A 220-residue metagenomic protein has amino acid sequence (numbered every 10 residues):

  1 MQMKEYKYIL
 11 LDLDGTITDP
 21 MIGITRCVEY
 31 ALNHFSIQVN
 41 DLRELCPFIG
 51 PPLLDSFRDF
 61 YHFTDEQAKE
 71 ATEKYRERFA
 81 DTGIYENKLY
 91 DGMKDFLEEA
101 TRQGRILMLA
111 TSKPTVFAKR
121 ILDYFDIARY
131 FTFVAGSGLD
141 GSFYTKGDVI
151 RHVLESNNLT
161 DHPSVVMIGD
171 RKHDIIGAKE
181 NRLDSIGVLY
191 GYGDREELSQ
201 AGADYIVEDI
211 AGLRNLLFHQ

Functional and structural regions predicted by a protein language model:
Q2-P47, Y61: Active-site neighborhood of HAD-like aspartate-dependent phosphohydrolases
Y8, K146-I175: Conserved Lys-Pro-Asp/Glu-containing loop-to-beta segment of HAD-superfamily phosphomonoesterases, centered on
V28, F96-L122: Substrate-recognition element of Asp-dependent hydrolases with the DxDx(T/V) motif
A31-L32, P52-D65, I121-Y124, V153-E155: Helix-loop "lid/cap" segments that line or gate small-molecule binding pockets
R58-D95, Q103, P163: Metal-dependent phosphoesterase signature
K94-R102, L154, I175-K179: Surface-exposed amphipathic alpha-helices with a cationic face
A128-F143: A short, structured active-site edge motif that brings together acidic residues
M167-V207: Acidic, Mg2+-coordinating phosphoryl-transfer loop and its flanking beta/alpha structural elements, shared across
